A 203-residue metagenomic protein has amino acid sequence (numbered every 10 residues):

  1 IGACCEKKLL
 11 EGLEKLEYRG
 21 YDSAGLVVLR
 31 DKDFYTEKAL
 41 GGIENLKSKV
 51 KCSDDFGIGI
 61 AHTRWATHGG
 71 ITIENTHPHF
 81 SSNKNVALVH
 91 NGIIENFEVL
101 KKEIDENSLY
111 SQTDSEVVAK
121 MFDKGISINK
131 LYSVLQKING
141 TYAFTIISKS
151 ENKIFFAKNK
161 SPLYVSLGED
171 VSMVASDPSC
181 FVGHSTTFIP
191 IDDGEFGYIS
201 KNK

Functional and structural regions predicted by a protein language model:
I1-K203: Conserved short alpha-helical segments that host acidic/polar catalytic motifs at enzyme active sites
